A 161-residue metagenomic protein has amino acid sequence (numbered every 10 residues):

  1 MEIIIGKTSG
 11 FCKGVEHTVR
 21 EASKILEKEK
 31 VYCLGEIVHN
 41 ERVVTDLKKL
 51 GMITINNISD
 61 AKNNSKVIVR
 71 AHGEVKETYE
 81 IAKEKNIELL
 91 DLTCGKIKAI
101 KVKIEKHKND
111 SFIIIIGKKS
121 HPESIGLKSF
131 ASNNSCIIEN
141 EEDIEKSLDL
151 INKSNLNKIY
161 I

Functional and structural regions predicted by a protein language model:
M1-Y160: The feature marks the mature, well-folded catalytic cores of soluble enzymes
